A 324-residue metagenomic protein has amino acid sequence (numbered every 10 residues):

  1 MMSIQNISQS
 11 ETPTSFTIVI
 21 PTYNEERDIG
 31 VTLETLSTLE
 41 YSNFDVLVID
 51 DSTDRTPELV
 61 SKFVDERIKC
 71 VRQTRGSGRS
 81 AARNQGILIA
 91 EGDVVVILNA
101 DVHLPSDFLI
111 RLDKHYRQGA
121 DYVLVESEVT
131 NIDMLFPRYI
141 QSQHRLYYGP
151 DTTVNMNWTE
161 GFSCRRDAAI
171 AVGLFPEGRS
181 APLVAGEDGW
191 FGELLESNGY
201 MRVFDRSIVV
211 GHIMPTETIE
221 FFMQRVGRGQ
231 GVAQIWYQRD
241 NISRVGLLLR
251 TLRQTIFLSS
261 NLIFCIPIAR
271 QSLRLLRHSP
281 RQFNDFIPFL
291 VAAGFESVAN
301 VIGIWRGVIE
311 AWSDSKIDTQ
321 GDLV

Functional and structural regions predicted by a protein language model:
E34-N43: Short, acidic, metal-binding catalytic loop of nucleotide-sugar glycosyltransferases
T35, I49-E58, R75, V102: A conserved acidic beta->alpha catalytic loop
Q73-A90: Glycine-rich, basic loop-to-helix element that forms the pyrophosphate-binding segment of sugar-nucleotide handling
V95: Short aromatic/hydrophobic "clamp" motif used to bind/position activated sugar donors
D107-L135: Conserved donor NDP-sugar-binding/catalytic core segment of glycosyltransferases
V129-N131, L146-C164, A181-V184, V210: A recurrent flexible, glycine/aromatic-enriched loop bordering the glycosyltransferase active site that acts as
A181-E193: Acidic donor-binding loop at a coil-to-helix junction in glycosyltransferase catalytic cores that engages
V209-A292, E296: Active-site-adjacent helix/loop segment of glycosyltransferases that harbors family-specific signature motifs
